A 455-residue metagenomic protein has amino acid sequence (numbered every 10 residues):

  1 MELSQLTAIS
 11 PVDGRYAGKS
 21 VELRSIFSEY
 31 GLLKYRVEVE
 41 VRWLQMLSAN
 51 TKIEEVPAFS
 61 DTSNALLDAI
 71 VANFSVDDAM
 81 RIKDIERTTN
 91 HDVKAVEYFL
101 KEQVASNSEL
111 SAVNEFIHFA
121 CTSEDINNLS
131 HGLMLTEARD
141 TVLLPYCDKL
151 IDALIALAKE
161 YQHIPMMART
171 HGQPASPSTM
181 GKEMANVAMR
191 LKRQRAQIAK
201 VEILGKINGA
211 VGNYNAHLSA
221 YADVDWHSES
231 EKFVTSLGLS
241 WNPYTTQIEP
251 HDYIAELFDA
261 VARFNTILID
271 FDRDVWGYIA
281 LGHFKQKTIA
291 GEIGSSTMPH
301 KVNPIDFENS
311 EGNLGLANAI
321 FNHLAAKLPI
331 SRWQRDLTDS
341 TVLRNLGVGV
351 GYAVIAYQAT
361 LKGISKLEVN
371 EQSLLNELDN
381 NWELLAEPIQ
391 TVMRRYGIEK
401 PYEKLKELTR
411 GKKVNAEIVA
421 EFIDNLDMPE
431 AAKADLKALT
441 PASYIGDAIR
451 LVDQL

Functional and structural regions predicted by a protein language model:
M1-K34, T62, I85-T89, G282-F284 (+1 more regions): Glycine-rich cofactor/substrate-binding loops
E2-H217, Y221-K232, G294, F307 (+5 more regions): A helix-coil-helix interface module used to build multimeric assemblies and to scaffold catalytic/cofactor sites
R42-L47, F99, Q103, A138 (+17 more regions): Generic, well-ordered alpha-helical scaffold segments in large soluble proteins
S123, L218-Y221, S236, S240-I248 (+4 more regions): A structural signal for small-residue-enriched, beta-sheet-centric alpha/beta enzyme cores and oligomeric scaffold folds
T136-L144, D148, I155, A185-A188 (+7 more regions): Short amphipathic alpha-helical segments with heptad-repeat character
E160-I164, Q197-K200, L204, T235 (+7 more regions): Conserved helix-loop functional segments at active or binding sites
Y221-G312, A317: Acidic, glycine-rich loop-and-beta core segments that form the ion-binding/anion-interacting portion of active sites
